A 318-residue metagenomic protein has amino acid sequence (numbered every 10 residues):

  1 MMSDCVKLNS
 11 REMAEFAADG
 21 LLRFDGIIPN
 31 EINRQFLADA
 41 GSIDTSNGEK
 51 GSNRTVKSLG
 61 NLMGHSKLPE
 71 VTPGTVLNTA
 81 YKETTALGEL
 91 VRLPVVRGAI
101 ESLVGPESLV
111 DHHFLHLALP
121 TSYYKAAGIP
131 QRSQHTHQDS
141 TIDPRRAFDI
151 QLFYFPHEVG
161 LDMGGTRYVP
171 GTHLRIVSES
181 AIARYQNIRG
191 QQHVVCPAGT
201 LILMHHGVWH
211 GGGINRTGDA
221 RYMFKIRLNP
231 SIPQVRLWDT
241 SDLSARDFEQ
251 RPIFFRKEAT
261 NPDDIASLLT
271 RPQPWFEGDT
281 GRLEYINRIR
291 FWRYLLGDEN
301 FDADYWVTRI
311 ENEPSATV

Functional and structural regions predicted by a protein language model:
M1-D19, D25-H137, I142-D143: Non-heme Fe(II)-dependent double-stranded beta-helix
H113-L115, L152-Y154, F224-L228: A structural signal for short, well-ordered beta-strand segments
L119-T121, V169-R175, R227-I232: Short edge-strand/loop segments of extracellular domains
A127-V194, V235-S241: Catalytic core of non-heme Fe(II) oxygenases with the double-stranded beta-helix
N187, Q192-A198, F254, E258-A259 (+1 more regions): A conserved mid-domain beta-alpha-beta active-site/ligand-binding segment of alpha/beta enzyme cores
C196-H210: Conserved metal-binding segment of the jelly-roll/cupin
V208-W209, G213-V318: Non-heme Fe(II)/2-oxoglutarate
